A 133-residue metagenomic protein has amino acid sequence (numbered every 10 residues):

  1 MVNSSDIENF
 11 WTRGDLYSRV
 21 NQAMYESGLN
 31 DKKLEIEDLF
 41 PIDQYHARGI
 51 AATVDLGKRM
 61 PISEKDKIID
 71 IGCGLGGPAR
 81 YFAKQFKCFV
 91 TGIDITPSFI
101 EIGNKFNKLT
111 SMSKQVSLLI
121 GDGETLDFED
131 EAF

Functional and structural regions predicted by a protein language model:
M1-Y25: N-terminal auxiliary segments of SAM/dcSAM-dependent transferases
L16-L34, I50-T53: Class I S-adenosylmethionine
E37-A47: Class I SAM-dependent methyltransferase Rossmann-like catalytic core, especially the SAM/SAH-binding loop
H46-E64: Conserved alpha-helix/loop element of class I SAM-dependent methyltransferases that forms part of the SAM/SAH-binding
S63, K114, E131: Structured loop/turn residues at beta-strand edges in well-structured enzyme cores
K67-T125: Class I SAM-dependent methyltransferase SAM/SAH-binding core
E124-F133: A short acidic, Gly/Pro-enriched loop at the edge of an enzyme's catalytic core that lines a small-molecule cofactor
